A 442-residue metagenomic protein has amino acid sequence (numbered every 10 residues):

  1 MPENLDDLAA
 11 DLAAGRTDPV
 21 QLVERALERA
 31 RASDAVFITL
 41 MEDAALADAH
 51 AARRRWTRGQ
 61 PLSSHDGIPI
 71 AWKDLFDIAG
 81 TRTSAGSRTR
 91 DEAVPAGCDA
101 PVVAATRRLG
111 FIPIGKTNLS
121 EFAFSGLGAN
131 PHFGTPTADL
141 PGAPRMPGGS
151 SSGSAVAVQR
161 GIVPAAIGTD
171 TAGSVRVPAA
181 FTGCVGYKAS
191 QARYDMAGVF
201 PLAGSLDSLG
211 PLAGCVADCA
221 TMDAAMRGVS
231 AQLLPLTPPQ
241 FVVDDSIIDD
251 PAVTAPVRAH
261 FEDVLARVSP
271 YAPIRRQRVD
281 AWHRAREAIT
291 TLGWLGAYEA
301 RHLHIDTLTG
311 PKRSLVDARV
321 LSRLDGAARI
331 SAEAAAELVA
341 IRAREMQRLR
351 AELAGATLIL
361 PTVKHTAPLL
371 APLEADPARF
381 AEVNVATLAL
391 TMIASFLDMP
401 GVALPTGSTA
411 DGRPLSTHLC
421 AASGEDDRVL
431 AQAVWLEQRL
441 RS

Functional and structural regions predicted by a protein language model:
M1-A47, T57, A266, R441-S442: An N-terminal boundary/leader segment
G15, A26, G67, K73 (+4 more regions): Glycine-rich, small-residue loops and helix-cap segments that act as flexible hinges at active-site edges
R16-E24, H50, P256-R278, I305-P311 (+1 more regions): Acyltransferase
A52-P69, L234-F241: Immediate post-signal peptide segment of exported/extracytoplasmic ligand-binding proteins
H65-A85, W294-M346, A403-R413: Short helix-loop capping/hinge segments that flank enzyme active sites or metal/cofactor-binding pockets
H65-L206, L360-R379: Short glycine/serine-rich loop/turn segments
R160, P164-I248, E262, R267 (+2 more regions): Structural helix-boundary/capping segments
A225-W294, R319, G326-R329, S408: Gly/Ser-rich, acidic/histidine-flanked active-site/gating loops
